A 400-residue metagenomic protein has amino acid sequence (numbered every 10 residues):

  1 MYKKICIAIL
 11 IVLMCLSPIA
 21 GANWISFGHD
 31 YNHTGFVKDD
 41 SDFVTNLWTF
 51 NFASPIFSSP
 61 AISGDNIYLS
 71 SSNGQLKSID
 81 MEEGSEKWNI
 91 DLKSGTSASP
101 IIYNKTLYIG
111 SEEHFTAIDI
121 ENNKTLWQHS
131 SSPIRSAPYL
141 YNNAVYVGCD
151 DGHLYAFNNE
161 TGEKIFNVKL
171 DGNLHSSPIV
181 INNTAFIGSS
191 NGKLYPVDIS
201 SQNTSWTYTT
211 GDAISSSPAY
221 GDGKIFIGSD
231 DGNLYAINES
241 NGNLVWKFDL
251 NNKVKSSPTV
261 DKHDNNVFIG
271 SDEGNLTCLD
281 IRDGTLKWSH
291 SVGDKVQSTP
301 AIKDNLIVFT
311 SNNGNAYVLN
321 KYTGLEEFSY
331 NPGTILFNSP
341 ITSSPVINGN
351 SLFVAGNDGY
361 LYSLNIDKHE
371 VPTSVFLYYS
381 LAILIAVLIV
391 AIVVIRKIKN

Functional and structural regions predicted by a protein language model:
M1-W24, K368-N400: Secretory targeting signatures
K4-L10, P18, D119, D198 (+3 more regions): Generic short N-terminal amphipathic or hydrophobic helices
G21-S54, S85-L92, K124-S130, E163-L170 (+5 more regions): Aromatic (tryptophan-biased) beta-strands that constitute blades/sheets of beta-rich domains
W24-H29, S54-Q75, K93-T116, H129-Y155 (+5 more regions): Repeat-blade elements of multi-bladed beta-propeller folds
K38-D40, N89, I109, A117 (+5 more regions): Preference for long, amphipathic alpha-helical scaffolds in soluble/luminal domains and all-alpha bundles
L47-F50, I67, I389: Conserved small-residue-rich
D80-G84, D119-N123, N158-G162, D198-Q202 (+4 more regions): Short loop/turn segments that connect beta-strands within beta-propeller blades
